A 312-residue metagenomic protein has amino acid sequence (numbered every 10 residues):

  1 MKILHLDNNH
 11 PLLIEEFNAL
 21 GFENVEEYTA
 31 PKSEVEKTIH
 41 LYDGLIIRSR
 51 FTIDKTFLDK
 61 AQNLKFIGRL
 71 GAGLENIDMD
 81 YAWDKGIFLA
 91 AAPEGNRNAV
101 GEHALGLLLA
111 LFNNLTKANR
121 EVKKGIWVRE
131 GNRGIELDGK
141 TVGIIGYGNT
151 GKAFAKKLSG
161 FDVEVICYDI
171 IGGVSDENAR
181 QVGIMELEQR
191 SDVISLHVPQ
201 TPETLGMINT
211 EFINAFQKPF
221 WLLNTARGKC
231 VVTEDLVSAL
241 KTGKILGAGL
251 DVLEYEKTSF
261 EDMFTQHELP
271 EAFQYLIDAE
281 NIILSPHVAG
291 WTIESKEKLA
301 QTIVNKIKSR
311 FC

Functional and structural regions predicted by a protein language model:
M1, E130-K218: Rossmann-like dinucleotide/phosphate-binding beta-alpha-beta segment
M1-A90, L187-Q189, N209-E211: An N-terminal-biased, well-structured beta-alpha scaffold segment characteristic of Rossmann-like dinucleotide-binding
F22-E23, I87, A179, I245 (+1 more regions): Short, conserved active-site loop motifs that form the nucleotide-linked donor/cofactor pocket
R50, D192, H197-Q200, A226-R227 (+1 more regions): Short glycine-/small-residue-rich Rossmann-like dinucleotide-binding loops
T52, G73-N76, A91, G95-N96 (+3 more regions): Residue-level detector of alpha-helix initiation sites
A61-F66, K85-I87, V163, K218-F220 (+1 more regions): A short helix->loop->beta-strand "cap" motif at the edges of active sites that frequently abuts
K85, P93-T141, A153-K156, G160: Phosphate-binding beta-alpha-beta segment of Rossmann-like dinucleotide-binding domains, i.e., the NAD(P)
P219-L222, R227-C312: Rossmann-like dinucleotide-binding domain for NAD(H)/NADP(H)
